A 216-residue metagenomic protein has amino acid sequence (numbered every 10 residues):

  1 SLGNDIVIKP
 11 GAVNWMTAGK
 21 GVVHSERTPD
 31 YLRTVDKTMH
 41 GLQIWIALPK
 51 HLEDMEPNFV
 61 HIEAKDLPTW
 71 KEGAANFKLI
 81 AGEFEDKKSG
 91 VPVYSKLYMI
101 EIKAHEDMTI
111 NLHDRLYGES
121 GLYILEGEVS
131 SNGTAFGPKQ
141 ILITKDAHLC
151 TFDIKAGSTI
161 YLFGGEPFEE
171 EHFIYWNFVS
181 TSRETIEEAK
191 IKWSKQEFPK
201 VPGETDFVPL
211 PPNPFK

Functional and structural regions predicted by a protein language model:
S1-K216: Jelly-roll (double-stranded beta-helix
